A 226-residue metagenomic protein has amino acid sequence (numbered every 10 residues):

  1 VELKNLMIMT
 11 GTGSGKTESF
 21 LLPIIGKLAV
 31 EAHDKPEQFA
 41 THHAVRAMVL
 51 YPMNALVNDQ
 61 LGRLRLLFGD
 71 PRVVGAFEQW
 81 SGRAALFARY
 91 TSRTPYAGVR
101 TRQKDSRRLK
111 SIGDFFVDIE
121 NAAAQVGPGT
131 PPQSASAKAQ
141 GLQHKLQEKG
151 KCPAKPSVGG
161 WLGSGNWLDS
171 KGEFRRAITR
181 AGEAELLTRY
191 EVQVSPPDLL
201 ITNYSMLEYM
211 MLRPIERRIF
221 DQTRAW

Functional and structural regions predicted by a protein language model:
V1-W226: N-terminal helicase ATP-binding lobe
